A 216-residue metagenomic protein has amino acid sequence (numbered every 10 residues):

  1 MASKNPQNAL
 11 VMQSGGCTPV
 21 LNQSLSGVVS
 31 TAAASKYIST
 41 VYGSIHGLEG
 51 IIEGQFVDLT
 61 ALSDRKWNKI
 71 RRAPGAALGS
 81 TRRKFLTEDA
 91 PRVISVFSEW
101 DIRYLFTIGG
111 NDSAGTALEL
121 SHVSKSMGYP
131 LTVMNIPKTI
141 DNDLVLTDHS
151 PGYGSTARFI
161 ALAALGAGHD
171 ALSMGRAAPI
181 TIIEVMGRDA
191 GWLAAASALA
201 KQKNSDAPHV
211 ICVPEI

Functional and structural regions predicted by a protein language model:
M1-A2, I51-R103, D112-S113, I140 (+3 more regions): Glycine-rich oxoanion-binding loops at beta->alpha junctions
M1-N5, L10, A34-K36, N68-R72 (+4 more regions): Solvent-exposed alpha-helices and their adjacent loops that cap or buttress functional pockets in soluble metabolic
A2-Q55: N-terminal phosphate-binding or glycine-rich loops at protein starts, especially the Walker A/P-loop of NTPases
N8-T18, A76-S80, R103-G109, N135 (+2 more regions): Short glycine-rich or small-residue beta-strand-to-loop segments that form or flank ligand, phosphate, metal/Fe-S
S14-G16, S44-E49, R82-R83, G110-N111 (+2 more regions): Short, ordered loop/turn segments at secondary-structure junctions
T18-V28, I51-I52, L86-P91, N111-E119 (+2 more regions): Short glycine/serine/threonine-rich phosphate/pyrophosphate-binding segments that cradle anionic phosphate groups
V41, R72-S80, S205-V213: Short beta-strand elements in bilobed, periplasmic/extracellular small-molecule ligand-binding domains
V96, T107-G109, T116-P130, M134 (+1 more regions): Accessory alpha-helical/coil subdomains and C-terminal extensions that flank or cap enzyme catalytic cores
